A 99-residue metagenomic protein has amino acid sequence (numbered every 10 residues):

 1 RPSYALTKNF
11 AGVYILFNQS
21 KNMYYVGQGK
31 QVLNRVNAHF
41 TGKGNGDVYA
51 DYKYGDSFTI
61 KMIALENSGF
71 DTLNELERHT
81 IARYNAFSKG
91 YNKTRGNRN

Functional and structural regions predicted by a protein language model:
R1-N34, A38, D71, E75: GIY-YIG nuclease catalytic motif and its immediate N-terminal context
R1-P2, K53-Y54, A64, N85-A86: Short, solvent-exposed coil/turn linker segments
S3-A5, S20, S57-T59, S68 (+1 more regions): Generic serine detector
K30-E75: Conserved short loop/helix modules at catalytic or binding sites in compact beta-alpha or helix-hairpin-helix contexts
T80-I81: Serine endopeptidase catalytic core focused on the charge-relay Asp
Y84-N99: Coupling/hinge elements of helicase-like and P-loop NTPase modules
